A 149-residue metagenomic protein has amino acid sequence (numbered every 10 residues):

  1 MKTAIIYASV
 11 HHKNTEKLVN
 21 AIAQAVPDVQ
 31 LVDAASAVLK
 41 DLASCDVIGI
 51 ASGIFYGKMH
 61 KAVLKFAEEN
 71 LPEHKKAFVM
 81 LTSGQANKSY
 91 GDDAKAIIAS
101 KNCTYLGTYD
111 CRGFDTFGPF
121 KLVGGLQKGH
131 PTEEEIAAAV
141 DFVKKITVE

Functional and structural regions predicted by a protein language model:
T3-A4, V10, E16, A23-Q30 (+2 more regions): FMN-binding flavodoxin-like domain, especially the glycine-rich phosphate-binding loop
S9-H11, A35: Residues in the short beta-alpha loop(s) of Rossmann-like NAD(P)-binding domains
D28-L39: A short beta-strand-loop structural module common to alpha/beta enzyme folds
